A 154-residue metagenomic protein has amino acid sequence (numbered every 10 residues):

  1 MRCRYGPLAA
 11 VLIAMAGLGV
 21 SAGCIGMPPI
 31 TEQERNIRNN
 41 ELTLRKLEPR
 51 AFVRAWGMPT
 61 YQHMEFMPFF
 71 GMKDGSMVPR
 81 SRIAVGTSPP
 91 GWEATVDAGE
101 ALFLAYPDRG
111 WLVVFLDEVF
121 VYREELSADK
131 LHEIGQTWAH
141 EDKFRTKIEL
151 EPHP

Functional and structural regions predicted by a protein language model:
M1-V11: Bacterial N-terminal signal peptides that target proteins for export
L12-A14, G26: Residue-level detector of intrinsically disordered terminal segments
V20-G23: C-terminal motif of bacterial Sec signal peptides marking the signal peptidase cleavage site
I25-P154: Residues within mature, well-folded domains
